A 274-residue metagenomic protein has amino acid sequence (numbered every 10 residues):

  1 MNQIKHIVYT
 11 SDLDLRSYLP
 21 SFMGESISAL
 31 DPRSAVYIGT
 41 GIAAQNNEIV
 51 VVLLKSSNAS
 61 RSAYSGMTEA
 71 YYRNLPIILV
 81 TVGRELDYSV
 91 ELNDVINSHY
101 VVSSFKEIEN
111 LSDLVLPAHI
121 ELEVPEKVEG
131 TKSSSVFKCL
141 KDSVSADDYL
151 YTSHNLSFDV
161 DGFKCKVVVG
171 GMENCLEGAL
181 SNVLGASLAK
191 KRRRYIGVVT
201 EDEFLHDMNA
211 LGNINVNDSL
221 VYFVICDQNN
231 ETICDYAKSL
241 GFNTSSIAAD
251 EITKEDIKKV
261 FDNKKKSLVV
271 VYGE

Functional and structural regions predicted by a protein language model:
M1-M23, G130-V183, S187: Active-site diphosphate/adenylate-binding microenvironment
V8, V50-K55, A118, S267-V270: Periplasmic-binding protein-like
S11-L13, R84, L122-V128, H154-L156 (+3 more regions): Glycine-rich beta-alpha junction loops
S17-S21, I38-G41, S65-G66, C139-L140 (+2 more regions): A short acidic, amphipathic alpha-helical/loop segment
L19, S34-V52: Conserved catalytic cysteine-centered active-site region of acyl-thioester-dependent Claisen-condensing enzymes
S26-A29, Q45-E48, M67-A70, P76-I96 (+2 more regions): Thiamine diphosphate
K55-Y64: Glycine-rich anion/phosphate-binding loops
D113-T131: Terminal amphipathic helices with adjacent charged low-complexity linkers/tails
